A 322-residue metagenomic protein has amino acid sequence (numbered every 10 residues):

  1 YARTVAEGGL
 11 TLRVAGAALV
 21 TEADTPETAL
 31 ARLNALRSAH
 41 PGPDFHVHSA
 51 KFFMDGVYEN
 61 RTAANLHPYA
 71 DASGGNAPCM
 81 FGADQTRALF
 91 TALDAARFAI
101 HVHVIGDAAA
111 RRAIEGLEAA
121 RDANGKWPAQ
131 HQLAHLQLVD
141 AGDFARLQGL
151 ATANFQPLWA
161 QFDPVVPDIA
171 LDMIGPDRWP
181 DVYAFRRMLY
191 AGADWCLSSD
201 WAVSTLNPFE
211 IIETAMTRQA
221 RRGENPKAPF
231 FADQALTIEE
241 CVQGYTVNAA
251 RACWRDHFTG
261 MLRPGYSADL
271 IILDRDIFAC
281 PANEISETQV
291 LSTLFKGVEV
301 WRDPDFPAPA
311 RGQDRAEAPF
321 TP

Functional and structural regions predicted by a protein language model:
Y1-R111, E115, A119, A123 (+2 more regions): Metal-coordinating catalytic core of metallo-dependent amide/deamination hydrolases
E22-A23, L138-D140: Short acidic loop-to-helix transition motifs that present clustered carboxylates
Y58-N60, A145, V165, A282-E284 (+1 more regions): Short conserved micro-motifs at the rims of enzyme active sites and ligand-binding pockets
T91-H101, A108-H131, H135, A141 (+4 more regions): His/Asp/Glu-enriched, well-ordered alpha-helical/loop segment that forms or immediately abuts the divalent-metal
A151-T152, T237, P319: Acidic/His-rich, metal-assisted hydrolase cores and their charged scaffolds
D303-P322: Extracellular/periplasmic ectodomains of large secreted or surface enzymes and adhesion receptors
